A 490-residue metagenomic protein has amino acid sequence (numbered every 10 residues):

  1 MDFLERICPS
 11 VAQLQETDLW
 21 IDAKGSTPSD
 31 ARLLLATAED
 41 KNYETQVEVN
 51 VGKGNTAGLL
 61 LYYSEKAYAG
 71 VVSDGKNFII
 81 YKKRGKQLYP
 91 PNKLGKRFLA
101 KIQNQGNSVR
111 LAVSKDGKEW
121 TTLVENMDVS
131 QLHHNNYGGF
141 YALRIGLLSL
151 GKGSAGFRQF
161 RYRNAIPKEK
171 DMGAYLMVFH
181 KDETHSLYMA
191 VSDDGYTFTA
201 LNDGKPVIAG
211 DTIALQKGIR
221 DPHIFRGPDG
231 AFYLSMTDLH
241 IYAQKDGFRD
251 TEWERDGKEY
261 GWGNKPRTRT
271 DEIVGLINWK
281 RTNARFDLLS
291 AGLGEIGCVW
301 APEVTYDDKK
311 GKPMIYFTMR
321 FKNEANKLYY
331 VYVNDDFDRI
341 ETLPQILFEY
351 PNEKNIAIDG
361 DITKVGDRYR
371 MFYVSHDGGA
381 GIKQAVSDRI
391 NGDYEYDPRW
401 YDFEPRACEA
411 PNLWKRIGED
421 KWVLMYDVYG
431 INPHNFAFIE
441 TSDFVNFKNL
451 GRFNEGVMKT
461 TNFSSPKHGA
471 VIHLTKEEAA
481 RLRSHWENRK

Functional and structural regions predicted by a protein language model:
M1-D171, V471, E487-R489: Extracellular glycan-recognition regions
Q87-K93, T122-G146, I166-G173, F179-H180 (+7 more regions): Surface loop/turn signatures of beta-propeller and other carbohydrate-active proteins
L111-S114, S192, T270-L276, V331-N334 (+3 more regions): Conserved Ser/Thr-centered positions that define the repeating blades of beta-propeller domains
D171-L176, G230-L234, K310-I315, R368-R370 (+2 more regions): Entry beta-strands of beta-propeller and related beta-repeat scaffolds
K181, D238-H240, M319-F321, S375-D377 (+1 more regions): Residue-level signature of beta-propeller blades and closely related beta-rich strand-turn architectures in secreted
T184-A190, A243-R249, E259-R269, E324-V331 (+2 more regions): Structural motif
D307, V333, Y373, D377-G379 (+1 more regions): Active-site neighborhood of glycoside hydrolase catalytic domains
D377-Q384, R389-N391, Y401-A437: Loop/turn-rich, solvent-exposed surfaces of beta-rich toroidal or solenoidal domains
